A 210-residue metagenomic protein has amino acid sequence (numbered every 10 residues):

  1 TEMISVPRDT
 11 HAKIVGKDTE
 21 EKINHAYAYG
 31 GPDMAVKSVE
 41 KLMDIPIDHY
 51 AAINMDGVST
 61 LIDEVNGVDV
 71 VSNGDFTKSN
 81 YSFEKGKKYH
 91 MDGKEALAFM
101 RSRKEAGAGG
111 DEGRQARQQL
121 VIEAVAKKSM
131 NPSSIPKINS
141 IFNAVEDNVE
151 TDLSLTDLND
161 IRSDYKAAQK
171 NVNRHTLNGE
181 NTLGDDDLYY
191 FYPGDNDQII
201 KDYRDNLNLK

Functional and structural regions predicted by a protein language model:
T1-K210: Non-catalytic, solvent-exposed segments at the cell envelope interface
